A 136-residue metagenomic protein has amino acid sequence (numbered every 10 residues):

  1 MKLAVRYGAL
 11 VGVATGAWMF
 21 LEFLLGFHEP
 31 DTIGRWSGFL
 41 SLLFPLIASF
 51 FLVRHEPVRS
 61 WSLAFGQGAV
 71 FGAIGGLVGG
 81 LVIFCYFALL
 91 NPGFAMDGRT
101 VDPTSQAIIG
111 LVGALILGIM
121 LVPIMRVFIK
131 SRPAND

Functional and structural regions predicted by a protein language model:
M1-H55: Transmembrane alpha-helical insertion/packing segments
M1-L3, R126-D136: Short, charged juxtamembrane terminal tails flanking transmembrane helices
V5-L10, G66, V70, T104 (+1 more regions): Internal alpha-helical transmembrane segments of multi-pass membrane proteins, especially GPCRs
L52-A64: Membrane-helix interface/capping segments
A69-C85: Hydrophobic alpha-helical membrane-insertion segments
L81-T100: Functional transmembrane-helix hotspots
T100-M120: Hydrophobic alpha-helical transmembrane segments
